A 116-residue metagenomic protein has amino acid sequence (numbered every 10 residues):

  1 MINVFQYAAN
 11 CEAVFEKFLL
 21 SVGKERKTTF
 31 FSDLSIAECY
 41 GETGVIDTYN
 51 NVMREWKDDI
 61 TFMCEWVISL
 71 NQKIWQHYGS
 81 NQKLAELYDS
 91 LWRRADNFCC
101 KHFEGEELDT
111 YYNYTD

Functional and structural regions predicted by a protein language model:
M1-D116: N-terminal nicking endonuclease/strand-transfer module with a His-rich metal-binding environment and a catalytic Tyr
